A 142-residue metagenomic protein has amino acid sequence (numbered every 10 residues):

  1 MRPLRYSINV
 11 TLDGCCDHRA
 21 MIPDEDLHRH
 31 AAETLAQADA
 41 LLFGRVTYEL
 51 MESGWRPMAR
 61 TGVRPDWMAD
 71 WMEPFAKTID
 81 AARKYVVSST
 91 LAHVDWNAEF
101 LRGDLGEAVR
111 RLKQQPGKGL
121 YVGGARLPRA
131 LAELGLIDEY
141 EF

Functional and structural regions predicted by a protein language model:
M1-F142: Portal/gating segments that form or line small-molecule/metal binding sites
